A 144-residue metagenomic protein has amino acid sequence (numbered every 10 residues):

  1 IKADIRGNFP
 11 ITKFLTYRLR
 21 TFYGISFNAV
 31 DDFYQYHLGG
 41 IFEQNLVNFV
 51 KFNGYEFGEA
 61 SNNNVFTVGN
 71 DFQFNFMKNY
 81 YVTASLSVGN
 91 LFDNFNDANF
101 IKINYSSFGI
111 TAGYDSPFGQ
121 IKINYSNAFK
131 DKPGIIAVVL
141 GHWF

Functional and structural regions predicted by a protein language model:
I1, V30-L38, N94-F100, G134-V138: Outer-membrane beta-barrel translocator domains and adjoining extracellular loop/strand segments of Gram-negative
I1-F76: C-terminal outer-membrane beta-barrel translocator/porin domains of Gram-negative envelope proteins and their
K2, V65-T67, Y105-G109, F118-Q120 (+1 more regions): Transmembrane beta-barrel architecture of outer-membrane proteins
G7-F9, F72-F74, Y114-S116, Y125-N127 (+1 more regions): Residue-level signature of outer-membrane beta-barrel architecture
T12-Y17, K78-V82, G113-I123: Repeated loop/turn-to-beta-strand initiation elements of outer-membrane beta-barrel proteins
A29-V30, A60-N64, F76-K78, K102 (+1 more regions): Solvent-exposed loop/turn segments connecting transmembrane beta-strands in outer-membrane beta-barrel proteins
K51-G58, V82, L86-N90, G119-F129: Transmembrane beta-strand segments that form the barrel wall of outer-membrane beta-barrel proteins
A112-G119, I123, P133-F144: Outer-membrane beta-barrel "beta-signal"
